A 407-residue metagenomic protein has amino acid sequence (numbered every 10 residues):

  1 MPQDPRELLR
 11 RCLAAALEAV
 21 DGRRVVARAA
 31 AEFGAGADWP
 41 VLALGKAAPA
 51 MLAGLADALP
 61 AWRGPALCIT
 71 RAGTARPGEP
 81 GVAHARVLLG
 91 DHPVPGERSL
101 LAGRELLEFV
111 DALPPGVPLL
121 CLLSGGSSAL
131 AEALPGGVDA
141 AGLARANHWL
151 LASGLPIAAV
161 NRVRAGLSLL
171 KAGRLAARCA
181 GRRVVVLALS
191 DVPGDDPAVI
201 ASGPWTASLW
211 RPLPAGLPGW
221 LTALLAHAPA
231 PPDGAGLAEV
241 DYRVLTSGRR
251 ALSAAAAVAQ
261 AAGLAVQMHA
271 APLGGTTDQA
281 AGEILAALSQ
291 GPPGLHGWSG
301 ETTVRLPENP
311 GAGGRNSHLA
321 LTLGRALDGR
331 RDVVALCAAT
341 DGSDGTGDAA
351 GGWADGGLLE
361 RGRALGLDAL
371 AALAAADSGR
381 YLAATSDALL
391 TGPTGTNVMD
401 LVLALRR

Functional and structural regions predicted by a protein language model:
M1-L42, A50-G54: An N-terminal, well-structured beta->alpha segment
L42-A43, L67-T70, L120-G125, V186-V192 (+3 more regions): Short beta-strand segments
A56-W62, G81-V87, L134-R145, C179-A180 (+4 more regions): A glycine- and small-aliphatic-rich helix-loop capping segment at beta-alpha/alpha-beta transitions that lines
R71-P115, R164: Glycine-rich oxoanion-binding loops at beta->alpha junctions
G136-H227: Internal gly/pro-rich beta-alpha loop/helix module that stabilizes soluble enzyme cofactors or their anionic handles
C179, V185, A201, T206-E283 (+1 more regions): Accessory alpha-helical/coil subdomains and C-terminal extensions that flank or cap enzyme catalytic cores
A261-C337, G345-T346: Active-site segments that bind and position negatively charged phosphate/pyrophosphate groups
L321-R407: Internal helix-turn-beta structural module
